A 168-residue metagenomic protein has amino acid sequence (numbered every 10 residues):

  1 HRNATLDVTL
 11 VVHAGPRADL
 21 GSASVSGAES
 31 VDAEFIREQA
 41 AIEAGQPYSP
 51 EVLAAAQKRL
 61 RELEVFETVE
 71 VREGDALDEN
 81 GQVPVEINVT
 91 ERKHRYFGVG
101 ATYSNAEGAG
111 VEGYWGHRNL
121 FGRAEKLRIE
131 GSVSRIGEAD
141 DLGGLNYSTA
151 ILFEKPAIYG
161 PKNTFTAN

Functional and structural regions predicted by a protein language model:
H1-A76, K93-Y96, P161: Acidic, glycine-rich low-complexity/disordered segments
S49-N168: Gram-negative/organellar outer-membrane beta-barrel architecture
